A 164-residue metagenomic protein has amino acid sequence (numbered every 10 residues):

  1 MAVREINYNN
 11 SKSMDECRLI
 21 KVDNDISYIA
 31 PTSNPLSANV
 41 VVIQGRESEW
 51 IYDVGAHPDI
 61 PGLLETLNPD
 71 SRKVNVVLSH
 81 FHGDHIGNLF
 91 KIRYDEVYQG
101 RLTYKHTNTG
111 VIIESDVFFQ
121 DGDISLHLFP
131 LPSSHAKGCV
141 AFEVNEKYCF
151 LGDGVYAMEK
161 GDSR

Functional and structural regions predicted by a protein language model:
M1-N24, V42-G55, E146-Y156: Metallo-beta-lactamase
V3-N24, Y94-K137, V144-N145: Metallo-beta-lactamase
R18-I20, T32-S33, V41-V42, L89 (+2 more regions): Short secondary-structure boundary/capping segments
Y28-V40, Q44-N75: Pre-active-site segment of Zn-dependent metallo-hydrolases
A38, G87, K137: Residues that form or flank phosphate/diphosphate-binding pockets in enzymes that use nucleotide phosphates
E49, A56-H57, S125-R164: Metallo-beta-lactamase
A56-G122: Active-site HxH/HxHxD metal-binding segment of metal-dependent hydrolases
